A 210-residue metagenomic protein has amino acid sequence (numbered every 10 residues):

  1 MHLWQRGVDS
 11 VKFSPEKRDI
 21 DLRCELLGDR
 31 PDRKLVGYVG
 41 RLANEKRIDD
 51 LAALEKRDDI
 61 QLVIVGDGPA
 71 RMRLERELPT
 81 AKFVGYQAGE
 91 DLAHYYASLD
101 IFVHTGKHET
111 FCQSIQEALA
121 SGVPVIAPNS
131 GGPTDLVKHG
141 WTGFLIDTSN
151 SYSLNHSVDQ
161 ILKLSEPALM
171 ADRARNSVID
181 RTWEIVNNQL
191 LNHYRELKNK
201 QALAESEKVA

Functional and structural regions predicted by a protein language model:
M1-D19, C24, P31: Donor nucleotide-sugar binding/catalytic pocket of nucleotide-sugar-dependent glycosyltransferases
D29-K46, A52-R57: Conserved donor-binding/catalytic core segment of Leloir-type glycosyltransferases
Y86-Q87, H94-L99, L190: Short alpha-helical donor nucleotide-sugar binding micro-motif in glycosyltransferases
A88, K107: Aromatic "clamp/platform" in nucleotide-sugar-dependent glycosyltransferases that forms part of the donor/acceptor
P124-A127: Short hydrophobic beta-strand element within catalytic cores of glycosyltransferases and related nucleotide-activated
H139-G140, F144-S151, Q160-S165: Conserved acidic donor-binding segment of nucleotide-sugar-dependent glycosyltransferases
E166-D180: A short, well-ordered alpha-helix in the C-terminal region of glycosyltransferases
W183-A210: C-terminal alpha-helical cap of glycosyltransferases
